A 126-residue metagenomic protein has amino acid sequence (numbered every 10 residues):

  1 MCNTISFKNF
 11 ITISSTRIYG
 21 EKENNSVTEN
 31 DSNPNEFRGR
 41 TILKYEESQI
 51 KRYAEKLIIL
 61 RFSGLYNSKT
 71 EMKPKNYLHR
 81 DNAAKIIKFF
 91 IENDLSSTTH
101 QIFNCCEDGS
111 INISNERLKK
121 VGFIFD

Functional and structural regions predicted by a protein language model:
M1-N35: Conserved Rossmann-fold NAD(P)-dependent oxidoreductase catalytic core, especially the SDR/UDP-sugar
N9-S14, I58-G64, N76, N104: Structural signature of the Rossmann-like NAD(P)-dependent dehydrogenase/reductase core
D31-R38, G64-R80: Glycine-rich "substrate-gating" loop/helix at the edge of Rossmann-like oxidoreductase active sites
N33-I58: Active-site Tyr-X1-5-Lys
T41-I42, I58-I59, E71-E92: Substrate-positioning beta->alpha
N67-P74, Q101-I111: Glycine-rich Rossmann NAD(P)(H)-binding loop
I111-D126: C-terminal amphipathic/interface module of NAD(P)-dependent oxidoreductases and related NAD-binding regulators
